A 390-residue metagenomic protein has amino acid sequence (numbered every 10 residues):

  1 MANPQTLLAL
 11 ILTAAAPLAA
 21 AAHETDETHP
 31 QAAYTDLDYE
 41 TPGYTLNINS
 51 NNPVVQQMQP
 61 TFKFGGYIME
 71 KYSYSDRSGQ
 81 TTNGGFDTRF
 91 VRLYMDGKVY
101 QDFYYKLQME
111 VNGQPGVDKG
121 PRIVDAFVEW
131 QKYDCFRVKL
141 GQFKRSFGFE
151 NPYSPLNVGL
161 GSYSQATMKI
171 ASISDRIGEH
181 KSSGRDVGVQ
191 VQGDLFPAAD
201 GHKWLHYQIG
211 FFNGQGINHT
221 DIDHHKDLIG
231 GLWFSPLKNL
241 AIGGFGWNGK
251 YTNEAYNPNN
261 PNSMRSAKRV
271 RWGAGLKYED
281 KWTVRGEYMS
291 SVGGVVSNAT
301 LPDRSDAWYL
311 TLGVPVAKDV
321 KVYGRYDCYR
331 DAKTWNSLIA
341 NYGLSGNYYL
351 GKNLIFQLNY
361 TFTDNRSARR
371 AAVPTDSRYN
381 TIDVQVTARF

Functional and structural regions predicted by a protein language model:
A2-M69, F390: N-terminal periplasmic/intermembrane-space "pro-region" immediately following the signal or transit peptide
D36-E40, Q80-D87, P115-I123, E179-S183 (+5 more regions): Replace "Gram-negative outer membrane beta-barrel proteins" with "bacterial and organellar outer membrane beta-barrel
P42, Q57, W233-A332: Detector for outer-membrane/organellar transmembrane beta-barrel domains, recognizing the amphipathic beta-strand
N51-G214, I222-I229, W233-I242, T311-V314 (+2 more regions): Outer membrane beta-barrel
K71-S78, E110-G116, F147, A198 (+5 more regions): Sequence/structural signature of outer-membrane beta-barrel proteins
T88-F90, P121-D125, D186-G188, H225-G231 (+8 more regions): Transmembrane beta-barrel architecture of outer membranes
G313-P315, D319-N353, Q357, T361: Outer membrane beta-barrel transmembrane domains
Y348, F362, D376-F390: Outer-membrane beta-barrel "beta-signal"
